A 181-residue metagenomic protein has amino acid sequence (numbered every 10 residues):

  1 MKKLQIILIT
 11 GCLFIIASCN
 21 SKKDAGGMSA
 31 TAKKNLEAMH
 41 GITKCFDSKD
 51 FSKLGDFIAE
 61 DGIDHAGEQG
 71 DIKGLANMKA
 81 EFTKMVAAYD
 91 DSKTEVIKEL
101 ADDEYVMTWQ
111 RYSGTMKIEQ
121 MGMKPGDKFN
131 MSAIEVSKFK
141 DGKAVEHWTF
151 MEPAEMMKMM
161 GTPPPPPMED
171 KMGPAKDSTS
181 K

Functional and structural regions predicted by a protein language model:
M1-Q5: Positively charged n-region of N-terminal signal peptides that target proteins for export
I7-I16: Bacterial N-terminal signal peptides
C19-D56, E60, P163-T179: Short, low-complexity N-terminal intrinsically disordered segments enriched in polar/charged residues
M39-I42, K53-G55, G62, G74 (+4 more regions): Hydrophobic pocket/interface hotspot
F51-D103: A solvent-exposed, acidic/Ser-Thr-rich amphipathic alpha-helical stretch
L100, R111-G114, M151: A mature extracytoplasmic/lumenal domain signature
R111-D141: Exposed beta-sheet edge and beta->alpha loop/turn motif
N130-M160: Short beta-strand edge/turn micro-motifs at domain boundaries
